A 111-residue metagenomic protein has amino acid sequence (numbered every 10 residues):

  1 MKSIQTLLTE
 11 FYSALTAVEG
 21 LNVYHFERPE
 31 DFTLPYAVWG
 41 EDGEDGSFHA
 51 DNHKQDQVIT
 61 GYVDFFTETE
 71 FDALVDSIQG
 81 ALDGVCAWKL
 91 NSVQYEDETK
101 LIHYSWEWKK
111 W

Functional and structural regions predicted by a protein language model:
M1-E10, E44-V58, S92-W111: Short, charged interaction patches at domain edges and termini
M1-H49: Small/polar-rich, solvent-exposed N-terminal microdomains that initiate assembly or binding
K2, E68-E70: Short, surface-exposed ligand-recognition loops at beta-strand->loop->(often short) alpha-helix junctions that present
N22-H25, K89-V93: A short linear hydrophobic-aromatic micro-motif
G40, S77-L90: Short beta-strand and beta-hairpin "edge-sheet" elements
Q55-T67: Short glycine-rich, basic-tinged beta-strand/loop micro-motifs
E70, D83-W88, W106-W111: A general structural signal for short secondary-structure boundary/capping elements
E70-S77: Short, conserved charged micro-motifs
